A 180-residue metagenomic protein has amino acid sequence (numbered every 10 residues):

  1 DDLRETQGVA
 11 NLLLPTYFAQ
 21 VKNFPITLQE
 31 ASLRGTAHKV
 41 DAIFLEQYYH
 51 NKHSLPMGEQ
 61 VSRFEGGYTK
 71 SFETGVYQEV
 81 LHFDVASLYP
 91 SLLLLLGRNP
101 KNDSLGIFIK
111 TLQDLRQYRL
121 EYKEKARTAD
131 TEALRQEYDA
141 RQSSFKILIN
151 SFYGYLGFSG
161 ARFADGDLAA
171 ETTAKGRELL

Functional and structural regions predicted by a protein language model:
D1-S87, S91-L94, Q136-L179: Common nucleic-acid-contacting/processivity interface regions adjacent to the catalytic cores of nucleic-acid enzymes
L88-E132, K146, N150-S151, Y155 (+1 more regions): Metal-dependent catalytic core segments for phosphate chemistry
